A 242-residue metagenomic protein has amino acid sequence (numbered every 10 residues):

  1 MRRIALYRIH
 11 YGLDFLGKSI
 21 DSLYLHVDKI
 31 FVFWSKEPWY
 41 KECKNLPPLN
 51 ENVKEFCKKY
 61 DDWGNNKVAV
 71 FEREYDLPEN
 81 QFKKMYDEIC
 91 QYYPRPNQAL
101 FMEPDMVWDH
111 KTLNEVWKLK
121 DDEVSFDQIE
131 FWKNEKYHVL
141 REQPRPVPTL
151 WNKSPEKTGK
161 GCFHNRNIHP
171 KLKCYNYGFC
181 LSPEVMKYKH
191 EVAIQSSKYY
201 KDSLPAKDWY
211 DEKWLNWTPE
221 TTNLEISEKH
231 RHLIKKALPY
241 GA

Functional and structural regions predicted by a protein language model:
M1-L25: N-proximal low-complexity "stem/linker" segments adjacent to membrane-targeting elements
L6, K18, F33-Q98: Active-site-proximal specificity loops/subdomain of glycosyltransferases
H10, S35, Q128-I129: Histidine-centered beta-alpha loop that forms part of the nucleotide-sugar donor binding/catalytic region in diverse
G12-L13, P38, D105-D109: Short acidic, S/G/P-rich loop/turn micro-motifs used as interaction or catalytic elements
I20-D21, K44, T112-N114: Short amphipathic alpha-helical segments
D28: Receiver (REC) domain switch/active-site residues of two-component response regulators
D76-D87, N97, M106-A242: Catalytic-site signature of metal-activated, phosphate-bearing donor transferases, centered on the GT-A/GT-A-like
